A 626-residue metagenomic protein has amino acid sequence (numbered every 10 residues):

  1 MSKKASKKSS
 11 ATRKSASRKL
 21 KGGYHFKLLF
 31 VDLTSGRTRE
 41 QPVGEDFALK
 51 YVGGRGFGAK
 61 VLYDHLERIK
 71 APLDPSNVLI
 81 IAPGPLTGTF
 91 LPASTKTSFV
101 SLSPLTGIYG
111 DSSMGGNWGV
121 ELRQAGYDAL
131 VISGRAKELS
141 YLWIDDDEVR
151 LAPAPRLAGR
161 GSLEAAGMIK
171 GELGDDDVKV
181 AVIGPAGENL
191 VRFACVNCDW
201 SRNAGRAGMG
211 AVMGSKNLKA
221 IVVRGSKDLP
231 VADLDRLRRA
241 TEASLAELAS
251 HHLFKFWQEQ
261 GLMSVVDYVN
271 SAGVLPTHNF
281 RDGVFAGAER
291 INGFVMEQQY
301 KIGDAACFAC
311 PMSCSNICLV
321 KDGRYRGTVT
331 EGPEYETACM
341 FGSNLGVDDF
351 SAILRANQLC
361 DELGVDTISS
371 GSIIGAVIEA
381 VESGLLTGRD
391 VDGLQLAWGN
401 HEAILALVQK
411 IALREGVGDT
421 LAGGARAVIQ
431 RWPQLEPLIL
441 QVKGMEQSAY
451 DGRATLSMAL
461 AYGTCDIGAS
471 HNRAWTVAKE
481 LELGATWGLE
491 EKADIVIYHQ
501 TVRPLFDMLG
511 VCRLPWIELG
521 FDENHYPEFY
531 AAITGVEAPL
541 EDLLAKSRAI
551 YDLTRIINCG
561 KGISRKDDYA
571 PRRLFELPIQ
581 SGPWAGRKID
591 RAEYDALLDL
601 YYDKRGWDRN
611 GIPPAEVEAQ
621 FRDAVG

Functional and structural regions predicted by a protein language model:
M1-K19, A570-F575, A619-G626: Polar low-complexity intrinsically disordered regions
K3, K7-A288, G293-Y300, E362: Basic, polar low-complexity surface loops/patches
T95, K170, D177-A207, M213-G626: Extended C-terminal regions of large enzymes
